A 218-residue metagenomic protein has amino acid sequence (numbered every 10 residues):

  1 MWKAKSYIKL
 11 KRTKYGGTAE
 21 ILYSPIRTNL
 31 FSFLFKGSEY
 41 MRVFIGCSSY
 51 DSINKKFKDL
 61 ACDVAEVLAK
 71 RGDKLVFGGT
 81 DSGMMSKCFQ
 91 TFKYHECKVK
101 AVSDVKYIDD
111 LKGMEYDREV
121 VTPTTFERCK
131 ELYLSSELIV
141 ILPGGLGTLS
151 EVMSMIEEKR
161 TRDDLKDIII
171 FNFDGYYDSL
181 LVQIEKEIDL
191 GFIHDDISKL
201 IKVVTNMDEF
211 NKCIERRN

Functional and structural regions predicted by a protein language model:
I21-Y40: Short, Lys/Arg-enriched N-terminal segments with co-localized hydrophobic residues within the first ~10-30 amino acids
G37-K100: Glycine-rich beta-alpha loop segments
G79, G83-I141, G147: Acidic/glycine-enriched connector segments
S86-T91, E151-T161: Short Gly/Thr/Asp-enriched flexible loops that form oxyanion-binding sites at enzyme active sites
S103, L142, K159-L181, D195-D196: Short, acidic/small-residue loops that bind anionic groups at enzyme active sites
L190-N218: A charged, well-structured terminal subsegment
